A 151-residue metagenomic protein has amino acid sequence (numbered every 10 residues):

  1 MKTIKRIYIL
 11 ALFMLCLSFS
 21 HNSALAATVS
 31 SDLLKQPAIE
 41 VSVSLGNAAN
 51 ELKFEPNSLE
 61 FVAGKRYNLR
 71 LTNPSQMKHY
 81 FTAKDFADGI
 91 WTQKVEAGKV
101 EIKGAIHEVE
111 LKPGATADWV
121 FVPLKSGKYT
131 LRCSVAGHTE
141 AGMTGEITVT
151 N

Functional and structural regions predicted by a protein language model:
M1-R6: Positively charged n-region of N-terminal signal peptides that target proteins for export
I9-S20: Bacterial N-terminal signal peptides
H21-A26: Sec/Tat signal peptide C-region and signal peptidase I cleavage site
A27, H107-N151: Extracellular/periplasmic metallocenter environments
L34-R66: N-terminal edge beta-strand
E51, E96-G104: Short beta-strand and strand-turn-strand segments in soluble, beta-rich domains
S58-T82, A117-K125: Beta-strand cores of secreted/periplasmic/IMS beta-sandwich domains, seen most often in copper-related folds
A87-G98: Short aromatic-acidic-glycine turn motif
